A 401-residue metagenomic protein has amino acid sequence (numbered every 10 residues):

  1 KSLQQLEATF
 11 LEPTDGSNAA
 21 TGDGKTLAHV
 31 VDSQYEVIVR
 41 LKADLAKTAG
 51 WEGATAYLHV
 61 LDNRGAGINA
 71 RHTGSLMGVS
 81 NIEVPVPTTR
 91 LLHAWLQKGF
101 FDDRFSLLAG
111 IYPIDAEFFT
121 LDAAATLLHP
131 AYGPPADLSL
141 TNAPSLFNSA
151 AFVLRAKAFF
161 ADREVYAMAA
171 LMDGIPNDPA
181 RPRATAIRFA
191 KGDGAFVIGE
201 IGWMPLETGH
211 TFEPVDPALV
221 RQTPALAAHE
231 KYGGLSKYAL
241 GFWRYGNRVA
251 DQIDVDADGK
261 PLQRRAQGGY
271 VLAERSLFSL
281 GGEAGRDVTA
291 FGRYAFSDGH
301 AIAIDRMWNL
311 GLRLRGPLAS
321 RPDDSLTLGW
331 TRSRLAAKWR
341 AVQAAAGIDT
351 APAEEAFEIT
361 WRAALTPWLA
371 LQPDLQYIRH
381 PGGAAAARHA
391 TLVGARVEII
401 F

Functional and structural regions predicted by a protein language model:
K1-E12, A19, A56-D62, L107-P113 (+6 more regions): Transmembrane beta-barrel strands of outer-membrane/channel proteins
L27-S33, E83-V86, P144-L146, I187-D193 (+4 more regions): Replace "Gram-negative outer membrane beta-barrel proteins" with "bacterial and organellar outer membrane beta-barrel
D32-I38, T89-H93, S149-A151, G194-I198 (+5 more regions): Transmembrane beta-barrel architecture of outer-membrane proteins
S33-P176, W203, I302-V342: Outer membrane beta-barrel
A43-A56, F101-R104, A161-E164, L206-K237 (+3 more regions): Short loop/turn motifs that connect adjacent beta-strands in outer-membrane beta-barrel proteins
G174-L272: Surface-exposed beta-loop-beta
P182-R188, E200-M204, G241-Q263, Q267 (+3 more regions): Outer membrane beta-barrel transmembrane domains
H389-F401: Outer-membrane beta-barrel "beta-signal"
